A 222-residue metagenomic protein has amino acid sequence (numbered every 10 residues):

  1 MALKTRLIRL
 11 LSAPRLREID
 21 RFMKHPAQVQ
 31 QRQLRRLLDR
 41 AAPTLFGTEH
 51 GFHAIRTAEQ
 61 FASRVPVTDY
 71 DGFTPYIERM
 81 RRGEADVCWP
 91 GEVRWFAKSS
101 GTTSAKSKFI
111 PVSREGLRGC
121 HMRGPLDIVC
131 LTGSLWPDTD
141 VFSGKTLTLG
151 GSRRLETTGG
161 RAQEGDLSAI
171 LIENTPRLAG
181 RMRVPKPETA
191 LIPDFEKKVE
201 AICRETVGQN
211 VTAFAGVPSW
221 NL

Functional and structural regions predicted by a protein language model:
M1-L222: Active-site phosphate/ATP/adenylate-binding loop shared across adenylate-forming ligases
